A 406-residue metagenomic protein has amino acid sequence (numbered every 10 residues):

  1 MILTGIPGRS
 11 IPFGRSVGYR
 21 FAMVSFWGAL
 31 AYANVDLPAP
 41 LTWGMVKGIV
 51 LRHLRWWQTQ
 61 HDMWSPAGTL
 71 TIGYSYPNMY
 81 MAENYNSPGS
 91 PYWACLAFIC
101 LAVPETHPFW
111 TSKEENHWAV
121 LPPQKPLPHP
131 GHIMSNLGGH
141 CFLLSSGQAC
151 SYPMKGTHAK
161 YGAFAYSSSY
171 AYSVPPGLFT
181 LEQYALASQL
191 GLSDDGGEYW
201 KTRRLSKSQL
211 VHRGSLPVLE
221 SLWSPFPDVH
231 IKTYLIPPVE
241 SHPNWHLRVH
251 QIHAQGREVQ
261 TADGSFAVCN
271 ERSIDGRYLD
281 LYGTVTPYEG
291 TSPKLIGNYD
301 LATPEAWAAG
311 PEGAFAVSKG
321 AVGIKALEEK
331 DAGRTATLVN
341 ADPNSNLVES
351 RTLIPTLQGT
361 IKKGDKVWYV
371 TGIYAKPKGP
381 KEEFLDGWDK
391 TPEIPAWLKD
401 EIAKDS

Functional and structural regions predicted by a protein language model:
M1-E114: Extracellular polysaccharide-recognition and catalytic grooves
G14-R15, Y80-E83, A119-Q124, G131-I133 (+1 more regions): Generic recognition of flexible, low-complexity loop/linker segments
P40-V46, H107-E115, S146-A149, T157-H158 (+2 more regions): Composition- and surface-driven signal marking solvent-exposed, interaction-prone regions in large proteins
H61, L96, L137-G139, S146-Q148 (+1 more regions): Active-site proximal loops enriched in glycine and acidic residues that flank catalytic Cys/His/Asp and coordinate
A67, G89-P91, P128-H132, G139-C141 (+1 more regions): Active-site lining segments that contact anionic ligands and/or coordinate catalytic metals
P77, P104, S151-Y152, R257-V259: Flexible loop/turn segments at secondary-structure boundaries
W118-L210, G214, E220-W223: Low-complexity, glycine/alanine/valine/leucine- and proline-rich hydrophobic stretches
S173, F179-S406: Extended repeat-based interaction scaffolds and adjacent low-complexity, acidic/S/T/P-biased segments that form broad
